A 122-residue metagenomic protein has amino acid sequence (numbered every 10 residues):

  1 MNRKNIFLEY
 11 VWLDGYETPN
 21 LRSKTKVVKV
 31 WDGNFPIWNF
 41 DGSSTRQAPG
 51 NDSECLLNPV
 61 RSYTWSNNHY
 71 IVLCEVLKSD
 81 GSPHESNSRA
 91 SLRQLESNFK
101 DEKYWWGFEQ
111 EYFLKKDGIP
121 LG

Functional and structural regions predicted by a protein language model:
M1-G122: Glycine-rich, acidic/polar active-site loops that bind/position phosphate-bearing ligands
